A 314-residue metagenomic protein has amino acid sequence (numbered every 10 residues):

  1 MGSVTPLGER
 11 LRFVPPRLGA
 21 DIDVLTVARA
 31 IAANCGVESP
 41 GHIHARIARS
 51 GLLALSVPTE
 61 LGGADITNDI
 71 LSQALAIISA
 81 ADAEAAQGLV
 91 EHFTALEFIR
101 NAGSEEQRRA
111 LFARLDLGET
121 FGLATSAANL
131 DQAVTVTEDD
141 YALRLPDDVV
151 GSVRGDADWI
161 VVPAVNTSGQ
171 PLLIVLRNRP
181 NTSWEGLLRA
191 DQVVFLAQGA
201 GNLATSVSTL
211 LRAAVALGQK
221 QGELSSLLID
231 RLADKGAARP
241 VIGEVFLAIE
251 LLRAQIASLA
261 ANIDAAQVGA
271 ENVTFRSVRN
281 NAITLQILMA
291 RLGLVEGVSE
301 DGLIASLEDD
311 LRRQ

Functional and structural regions predicted by a protein language model:
M1-G88, R313-Q314: Amphipathic, small/basic residue-rich leader segments at the start of a protein or domain
A33-V37, I249-L288, L294-V298: C-terminal helix-coil-helix/basic helical segment that borders enzyme active sites and/or dimer interfaces and provides
L55, R114-A127: A short, Trp-centered hydrophobic/proline-enriched beta-strand micro-motif
L75, F121, Q219, S226 (+6 more regions): Generic structural concept
A83-E105: N-terminal glycine-rich flavin-associated loop
D140, R144-N181: A short core secondary-structure module
S183-E250: Glycine-rich beta->alpha junctions and the first turn(s) of the following alpha-helix
L292-Q314: Glycine-rich phosphate/cofactor-binding loops in nucleotide/flavin-utilizing enzymes
